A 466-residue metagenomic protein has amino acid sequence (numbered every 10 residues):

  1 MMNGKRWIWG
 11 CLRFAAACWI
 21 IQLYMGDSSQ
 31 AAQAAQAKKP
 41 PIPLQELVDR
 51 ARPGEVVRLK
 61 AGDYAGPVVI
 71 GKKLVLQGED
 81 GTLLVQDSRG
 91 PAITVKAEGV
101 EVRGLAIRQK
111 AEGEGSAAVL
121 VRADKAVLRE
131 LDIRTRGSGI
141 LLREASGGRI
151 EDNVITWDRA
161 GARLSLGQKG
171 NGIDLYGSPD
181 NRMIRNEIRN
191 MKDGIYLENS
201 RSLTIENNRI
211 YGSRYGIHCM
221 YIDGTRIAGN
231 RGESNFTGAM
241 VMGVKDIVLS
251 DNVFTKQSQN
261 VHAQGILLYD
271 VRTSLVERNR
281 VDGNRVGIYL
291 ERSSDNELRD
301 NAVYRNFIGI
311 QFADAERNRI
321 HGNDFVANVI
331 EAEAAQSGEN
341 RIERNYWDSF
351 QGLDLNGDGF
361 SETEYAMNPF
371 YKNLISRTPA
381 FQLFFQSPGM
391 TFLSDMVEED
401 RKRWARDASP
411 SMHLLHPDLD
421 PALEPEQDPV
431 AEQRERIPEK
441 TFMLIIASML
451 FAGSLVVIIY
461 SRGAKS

Functional and structural regions predicted by a protein language model:
A34-G66: Acidic Gly/Asp/Thr-rich repetitive segments characteristic of extracellular carbohydrate-active and adhesion proteins
R52, G71-K72, E79, S88 (+23 more regions): Parallel beta-helix/beta-solenoid
Y64-Q77, L84-A126, G137-A145, L175: Extracellular beta-strand-rich solenoid/capping regions of secreted or surface-exposed proteins that bind or remodel
D87-I93, G113-L120, T135-S138, R163-Y176 (+6 more regions): Extracellular beta-strand/beta-solenoid scaffold signature
Y215-G309: Eukaryotic tandem repeat interaction scaffolds
N260-Q264, R305-A313, N318-S466: Functionally critical loop-and-helix segments that line ligand-binding/catalytic clefts of soluble enzyme domains
